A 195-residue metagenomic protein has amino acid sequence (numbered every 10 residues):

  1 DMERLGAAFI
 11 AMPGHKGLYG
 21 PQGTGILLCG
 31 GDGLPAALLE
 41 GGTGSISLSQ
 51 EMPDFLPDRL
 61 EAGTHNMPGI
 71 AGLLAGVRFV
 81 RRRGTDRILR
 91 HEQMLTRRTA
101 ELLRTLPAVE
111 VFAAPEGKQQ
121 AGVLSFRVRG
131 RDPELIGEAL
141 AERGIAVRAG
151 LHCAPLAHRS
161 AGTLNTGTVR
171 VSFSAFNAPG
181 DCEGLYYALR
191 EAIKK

Functional and structural regions predicted by a protein language model:
L5-S49: Active-site PLP attachment segment
K16, A62, S125, S174: Glycine- and other small-residue-rich loops at beta-strand/loop junctions that grip anionic moieties
T24, I70-L73, T96, A100 (+4 more regions): A general structural signal for well-ordered alpha-helical segments in protein cores
D54-M67: A short glycine-threonine-serine/GTX helix/turn-capping micro-motif
P68-G69, L73-Q120: Conserved PLP-dependent catalytic core of the aminotransferase class-I/II
Q93, A108-P155, R159-A161: Conserved PLP-binding catalytic core of the aspartate aminotransferase-like
E142-A146, P155-K195: PLP-dependent enzyme catalytic core of the Aspartate aminotransferase-like
